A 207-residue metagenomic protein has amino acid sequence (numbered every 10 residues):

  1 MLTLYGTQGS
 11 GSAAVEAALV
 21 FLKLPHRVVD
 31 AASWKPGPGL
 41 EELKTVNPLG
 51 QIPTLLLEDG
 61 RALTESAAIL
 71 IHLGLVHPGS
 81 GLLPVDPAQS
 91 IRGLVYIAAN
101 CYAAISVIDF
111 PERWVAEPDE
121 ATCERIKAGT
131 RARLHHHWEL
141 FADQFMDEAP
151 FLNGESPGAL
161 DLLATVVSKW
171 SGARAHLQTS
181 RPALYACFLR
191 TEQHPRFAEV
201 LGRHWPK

Functional and structural regions predicted by a protein language model:
M1-R125: GST-like domain detector, emphasizing the conserved glutathione-binding G-site in the N-terminal thioredoxin-like
P53-L56, L152, A198: Short beta-strand(s) of the beta-wing in winged-helix/HTH DNA-binding folds
G74, V167-S168, L201: Active-site-flanking alpha-helical
N100-R190: GST-like fold's C-terminal all-alpha helical module
L184-K207: Long hydrophobic alpha-helical segments typical of transmembrane helices together with their membrane-interfacial
